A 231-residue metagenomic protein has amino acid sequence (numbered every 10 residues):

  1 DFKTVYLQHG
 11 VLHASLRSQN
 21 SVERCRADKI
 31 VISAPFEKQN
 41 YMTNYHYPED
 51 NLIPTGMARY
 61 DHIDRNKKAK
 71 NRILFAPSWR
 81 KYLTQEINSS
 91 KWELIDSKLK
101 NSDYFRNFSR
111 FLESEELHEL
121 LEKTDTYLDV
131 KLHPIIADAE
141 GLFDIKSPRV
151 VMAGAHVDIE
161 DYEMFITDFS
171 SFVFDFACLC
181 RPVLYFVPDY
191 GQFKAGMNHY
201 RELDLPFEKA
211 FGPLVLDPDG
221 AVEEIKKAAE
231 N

Functional and structural regions predicted by a protein language model:
D1-I63: Active-site and donor-binding regions of nucleotide-sugar-utilizing enzymes
F2-L12, W92-N101, C180-Q192: A short, gly/pro- and small-residue-rich
T4, I30, F165-I166, V183: Short, well-ordered beta-strand core segments
G10-H13, P35-K38, A58-Y60, S78-Y82 (+4 more regions): Short, solvent-exposed loop/turn segments at secondary-structure junctions
D28, N71, E163-M164: Conserved acidic residues
E49, L142-I145, S171-N231: Catalytic binding pocket for nucleotide-activated donors in carbohydrate/polymer assembly enzymes
A58-L142, V215, E230: Conserved catalytic-core segment of nucleotide-activated headgroup transferases in glycan assembly
D129-F174, C178-L179: Donor nucleotide-activated moiety binding/catalytic core segment of transferases that use nucleotide-activated donors
